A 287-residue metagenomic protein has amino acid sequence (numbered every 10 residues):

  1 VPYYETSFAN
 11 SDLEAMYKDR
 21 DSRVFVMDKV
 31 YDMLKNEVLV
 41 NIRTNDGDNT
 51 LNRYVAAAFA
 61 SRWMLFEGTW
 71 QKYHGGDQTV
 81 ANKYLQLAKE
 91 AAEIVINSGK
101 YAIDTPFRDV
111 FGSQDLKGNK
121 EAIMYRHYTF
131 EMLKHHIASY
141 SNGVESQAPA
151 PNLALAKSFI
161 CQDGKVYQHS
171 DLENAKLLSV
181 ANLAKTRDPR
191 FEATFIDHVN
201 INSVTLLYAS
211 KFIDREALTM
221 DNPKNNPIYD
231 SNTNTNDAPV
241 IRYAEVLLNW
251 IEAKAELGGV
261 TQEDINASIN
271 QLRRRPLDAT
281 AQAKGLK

Functional and structural regions predicted by a protein language model:
V1-Y140, H169, A175-K287: Acidic/polar-rich alpha-helix caps and helix-coil junctions
Y17, K157, K165-Y167: Membrane-proximal, proline-rich intrinsically disordered regions
E131-K157: Acidic-aromatic pocket-rim loops
K157-C161, A209: Short, Φ-rich (hydrophobic/aromatic) sequence segments
